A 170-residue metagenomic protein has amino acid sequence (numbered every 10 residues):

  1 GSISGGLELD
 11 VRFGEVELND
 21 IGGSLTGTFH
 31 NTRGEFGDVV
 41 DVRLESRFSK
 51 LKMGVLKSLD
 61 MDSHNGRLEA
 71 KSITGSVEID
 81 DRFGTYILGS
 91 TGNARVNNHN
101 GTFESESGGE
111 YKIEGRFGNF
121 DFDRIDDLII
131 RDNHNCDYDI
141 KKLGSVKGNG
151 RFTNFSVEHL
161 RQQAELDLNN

Functional and structural regions predicted by a protein language model:
G1-N170: Extended, compositionally simple hydrophobic/Ser/Thr-rich segments that build repetitive fibrous architectures
